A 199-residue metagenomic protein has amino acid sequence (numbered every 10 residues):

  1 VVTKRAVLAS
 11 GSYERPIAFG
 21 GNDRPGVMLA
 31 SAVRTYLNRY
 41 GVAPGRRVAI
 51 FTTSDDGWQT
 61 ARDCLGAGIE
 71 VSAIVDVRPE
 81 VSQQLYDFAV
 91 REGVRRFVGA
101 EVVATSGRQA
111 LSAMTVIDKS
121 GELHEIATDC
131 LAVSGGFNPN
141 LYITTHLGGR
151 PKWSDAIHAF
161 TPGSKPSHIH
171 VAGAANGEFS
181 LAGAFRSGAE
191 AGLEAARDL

Functional and structural regions predicted by a protein language model:
V1-L199: Residues forming the flavin
